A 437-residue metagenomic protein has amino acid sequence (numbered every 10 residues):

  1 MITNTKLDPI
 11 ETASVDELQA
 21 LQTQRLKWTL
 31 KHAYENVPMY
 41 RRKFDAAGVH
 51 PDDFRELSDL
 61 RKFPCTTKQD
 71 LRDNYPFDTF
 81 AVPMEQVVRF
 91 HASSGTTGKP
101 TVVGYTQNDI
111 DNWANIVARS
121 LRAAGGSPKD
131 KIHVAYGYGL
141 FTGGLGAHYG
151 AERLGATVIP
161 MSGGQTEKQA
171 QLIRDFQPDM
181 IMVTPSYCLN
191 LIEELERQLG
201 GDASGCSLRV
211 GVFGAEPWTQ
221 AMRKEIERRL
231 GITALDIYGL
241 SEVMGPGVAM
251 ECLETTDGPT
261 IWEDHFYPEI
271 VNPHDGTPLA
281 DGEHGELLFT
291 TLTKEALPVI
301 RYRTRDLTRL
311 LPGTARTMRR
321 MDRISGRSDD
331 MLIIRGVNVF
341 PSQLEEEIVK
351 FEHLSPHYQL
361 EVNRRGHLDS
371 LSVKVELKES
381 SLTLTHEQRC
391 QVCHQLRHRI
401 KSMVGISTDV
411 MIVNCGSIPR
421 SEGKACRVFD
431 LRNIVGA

Functional and structural regions predicted by a protein language model:
M1-A92, T97-N115, R119-A123, S127 (+6 more regions): Nucleotide 5′-phosphate-binding alpha/beta core
A33, S93-T96, I132, I181 (+4 more regions): Conserved S/T- and glycine-rich ATP-binding loop of Class I adenylate-forming
Q107-S120, K131-N190: AMP-binding/adenylate-forming
L121-G126, G150, D202-A203: Glycine-rich helix-loop-beta junction characteristic of Rossmann-like nucleotide cofactor-binding loops
K131, Q198-W218: Conserved helix-loop-beta element of the AMP-binding
I181, L288, L292-V404, G423: AMP-binding/adenylate-forming catalytic core of the ANL superfamily
C188-S207, K224-R229: Adenylate-forming
W218-T314: Conserved AMP-binding/adenylate-forming
